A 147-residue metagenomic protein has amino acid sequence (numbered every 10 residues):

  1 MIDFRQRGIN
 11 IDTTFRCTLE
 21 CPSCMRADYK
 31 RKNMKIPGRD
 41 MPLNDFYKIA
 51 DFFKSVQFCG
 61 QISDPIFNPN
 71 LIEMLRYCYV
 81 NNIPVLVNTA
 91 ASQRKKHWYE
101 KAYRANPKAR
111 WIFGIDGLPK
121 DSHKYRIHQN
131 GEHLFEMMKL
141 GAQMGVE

Functional and structural regions predicted by a protein language model:
M1-R110, D121-E132, E136, L140: Conserved alpha-helical substructure of the radical SAM core
I115-K120: A glycine-centered beta->alpha junction motif in the catalytic cores of kinase/phosphotransferase enzymes
E147: Conserved GNAT acetyl-CoA-binding A-motif
